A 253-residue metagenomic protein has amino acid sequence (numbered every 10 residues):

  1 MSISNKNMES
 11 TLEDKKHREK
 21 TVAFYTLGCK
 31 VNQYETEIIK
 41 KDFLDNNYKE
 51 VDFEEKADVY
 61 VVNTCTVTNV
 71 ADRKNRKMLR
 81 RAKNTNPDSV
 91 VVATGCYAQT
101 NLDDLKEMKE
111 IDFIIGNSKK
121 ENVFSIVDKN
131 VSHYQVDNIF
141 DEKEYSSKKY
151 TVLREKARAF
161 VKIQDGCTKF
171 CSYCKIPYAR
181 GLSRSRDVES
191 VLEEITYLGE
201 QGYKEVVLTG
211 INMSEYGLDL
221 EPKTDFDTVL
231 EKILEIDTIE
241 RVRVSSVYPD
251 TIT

Functional and structural regions predicted by a protein language model:
M1-Y216: Proteins enriched for Cys/Gly/acidic motifs involved in redox and nucleic-acid/cofactor modification
V91-V92, T100, E200-T253: Conserved SAM/AdoMet-binding glycine-rich loop
